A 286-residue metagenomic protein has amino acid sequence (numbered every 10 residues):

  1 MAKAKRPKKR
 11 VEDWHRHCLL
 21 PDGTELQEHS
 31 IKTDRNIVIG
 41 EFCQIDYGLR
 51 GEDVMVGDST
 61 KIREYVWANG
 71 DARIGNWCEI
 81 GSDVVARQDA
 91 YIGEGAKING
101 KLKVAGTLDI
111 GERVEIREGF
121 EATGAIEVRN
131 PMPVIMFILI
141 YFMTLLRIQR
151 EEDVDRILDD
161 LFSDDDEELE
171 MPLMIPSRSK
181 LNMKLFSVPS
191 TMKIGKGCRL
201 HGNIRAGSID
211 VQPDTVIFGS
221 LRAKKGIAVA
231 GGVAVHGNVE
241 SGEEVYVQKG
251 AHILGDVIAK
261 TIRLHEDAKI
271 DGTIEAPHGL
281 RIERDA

Functional and structural regions predicted by a protein language model:
M1-G57, K61-I74, E79, D83-I92 (+1 more regions): Intrinsically disordered, low-complexity terminal regions
